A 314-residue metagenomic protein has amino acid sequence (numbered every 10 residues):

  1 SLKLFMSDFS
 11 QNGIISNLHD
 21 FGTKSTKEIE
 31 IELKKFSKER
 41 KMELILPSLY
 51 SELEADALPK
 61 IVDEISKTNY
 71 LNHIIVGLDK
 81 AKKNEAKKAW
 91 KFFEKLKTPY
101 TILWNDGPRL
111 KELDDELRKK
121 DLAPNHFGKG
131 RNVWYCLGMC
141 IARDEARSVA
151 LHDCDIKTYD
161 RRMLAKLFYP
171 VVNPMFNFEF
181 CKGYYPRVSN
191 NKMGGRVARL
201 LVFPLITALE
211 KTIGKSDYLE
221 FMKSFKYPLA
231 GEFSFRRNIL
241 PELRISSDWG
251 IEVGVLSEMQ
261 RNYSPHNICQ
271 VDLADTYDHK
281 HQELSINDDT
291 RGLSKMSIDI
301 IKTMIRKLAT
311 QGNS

Functional and structural regions predicted by a protein language model:
F5-S16, W249-S314: C-terminal catalytic/acceptor-binding lobe
F5-S66: N-proximal low-complexity "stem/linker" segments adjacent to membrane-targeting elements
L71-K82, T101-N105: Short beta-strand/loop segment that forms part of the nucleotide-sugar
E85-D144: Active-site-proximal specificity loops/subdomain of glycosyltransferases
R143-K157: Short beta-strand-to-loop acidic/aromatic patch adjacent to the donor-nucleotide binding site
Y159-Y185: Conserved donor-nucleotide/metal-binding helix-loop-beta segment in metal-dependent transferases, i.e., the alpha-helix
S189-R199, I213-E232: A recurrent flexible, glycine/aromatic-enriched loop bordering the glycosyltransferase active site that acts as
F203-T212, K226-E242: Conserved nucleotide-sugar donor-binding and metal-coordinating catalytic region shared by glycosyltransferases
